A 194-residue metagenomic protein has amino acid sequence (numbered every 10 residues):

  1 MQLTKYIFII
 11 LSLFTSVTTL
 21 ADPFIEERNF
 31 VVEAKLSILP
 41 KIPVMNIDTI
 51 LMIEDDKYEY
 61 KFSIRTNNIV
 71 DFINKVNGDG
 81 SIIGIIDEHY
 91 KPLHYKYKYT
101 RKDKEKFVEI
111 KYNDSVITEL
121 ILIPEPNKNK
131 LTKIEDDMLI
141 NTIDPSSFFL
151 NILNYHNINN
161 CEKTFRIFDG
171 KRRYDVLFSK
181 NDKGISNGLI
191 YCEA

Functional and structural regions predicted by a protein language model:
Q2-I10: Sec-dependent signal peptide recognition, specifically the positively charged N-region followed immediately by
T4, D56-Y58, L93, I110 (+2 more regions): Intrinsically disordered, low-complexity segments enriched in small/polar residues
K5-Y6, E26-R28, E119: Functionally constrained cores in energy, signaling, and assembly domains
T15-S16: N-terminal signal peptide c-region/cleavage motif recognized by signal peptidases
T19-H89, H94-E105: N-terminal cleavable signal peptides for secretion/export
K106-A194: Solvent-exposed helix/loop surface patches that form functional interfaces
